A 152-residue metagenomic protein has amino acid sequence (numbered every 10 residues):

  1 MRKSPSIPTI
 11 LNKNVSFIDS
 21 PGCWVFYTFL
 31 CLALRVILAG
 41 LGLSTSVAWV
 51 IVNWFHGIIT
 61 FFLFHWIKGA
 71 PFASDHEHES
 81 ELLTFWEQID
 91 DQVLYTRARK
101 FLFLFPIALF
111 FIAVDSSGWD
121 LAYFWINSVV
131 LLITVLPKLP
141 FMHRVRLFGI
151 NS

Functional and structural regions predicted by a protein language model:
M1-Y27: Cytosolic-side membrane-entry/anchor segment at the start of a transmembrane helix
R2-N12, T60-S117, M142-S152: Multipass alpha-helical transmembrane domains of eukaryotic endomembrane proteins
I18-P21, A33-V52, I112-S128, H143-I150: Membrane-lumen (extracellular) interface motif
S20, W24, T28, L32 (+5 more regions): Alpha-helical transmembrane spans of integral membrane proteins, capturing the lipid-embedded, hydrophobic core of TM
L41-G42, S46-P71: Hydrophobic alpha-helical membrane-embedded segments
V52-F55, R99, F105, I126 (+1 more regions): Residue-level micro-sites within transmembrane alpha helices that shape and flank functional polar/acidic positions
F55-L63, V130-P140: Alpha-helical transmembrane segments and their membrane-interface exit regions
